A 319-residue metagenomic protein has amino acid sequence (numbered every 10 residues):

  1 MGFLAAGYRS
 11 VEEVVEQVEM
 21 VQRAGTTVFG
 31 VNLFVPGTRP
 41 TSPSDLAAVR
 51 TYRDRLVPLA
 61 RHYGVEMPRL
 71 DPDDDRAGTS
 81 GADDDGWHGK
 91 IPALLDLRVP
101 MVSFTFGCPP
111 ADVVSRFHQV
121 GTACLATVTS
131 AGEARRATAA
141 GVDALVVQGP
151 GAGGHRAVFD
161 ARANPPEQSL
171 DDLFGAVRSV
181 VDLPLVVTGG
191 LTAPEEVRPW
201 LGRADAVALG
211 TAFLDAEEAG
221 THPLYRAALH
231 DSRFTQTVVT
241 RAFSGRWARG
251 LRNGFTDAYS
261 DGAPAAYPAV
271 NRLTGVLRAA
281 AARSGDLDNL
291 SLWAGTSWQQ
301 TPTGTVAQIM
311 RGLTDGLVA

Functional and structural regions predicted by a protein language model:
M1-V180: Active-site entrance/lid segments in N-terminal catalytic domains of soluble metabolic enzymes
A152-V186, L191-A319: Conserved active-site-proximal phosphate/metal-binding subdomains
